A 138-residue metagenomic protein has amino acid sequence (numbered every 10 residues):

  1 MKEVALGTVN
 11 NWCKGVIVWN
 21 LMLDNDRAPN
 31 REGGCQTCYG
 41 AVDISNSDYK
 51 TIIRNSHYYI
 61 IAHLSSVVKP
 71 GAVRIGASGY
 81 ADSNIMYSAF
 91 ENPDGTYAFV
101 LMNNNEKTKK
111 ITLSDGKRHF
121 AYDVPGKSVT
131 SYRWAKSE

Functional and structural regions predicted by a protein language model:
M1-E138: Substrate-binding and catalytic surfaces of secreted/luminal carbohydrate-active proteins
